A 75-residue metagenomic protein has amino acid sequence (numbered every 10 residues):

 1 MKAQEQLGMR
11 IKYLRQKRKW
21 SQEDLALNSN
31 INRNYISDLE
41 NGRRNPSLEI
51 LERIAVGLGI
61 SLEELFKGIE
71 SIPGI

Functional and structural regions predicted by a protein language model:
M1-Q6, I72-P73: A detector for short, charged/polar N-terminal pre-domain segments
E5, Q16, R44-N45: Short amphipathic helical patch at the helix-1/turn junction of helix-turn-helix
M9-N28: Short basic helix-loop element that most often maps to the first helix and adjoining turn of HTH DNA-binding modules
I11, L25-A26, I36-L39, L65: Conserved hydrophobic/aromatic packing and binding residues within compact polymer-binding modules
I31-N45: Recognition helix of helix-turn-helix/homeodomain-like DNA-binding domains that insert into the DNA major groove
E49-E64: DNA major-groove recognition helix of helix-turn-helix/homeodomain DNA-binding modules
E64-I75: Short, charged recognition helix plus adjacent turn of helix-turn-helix-like nucleic-acid-binding domains
